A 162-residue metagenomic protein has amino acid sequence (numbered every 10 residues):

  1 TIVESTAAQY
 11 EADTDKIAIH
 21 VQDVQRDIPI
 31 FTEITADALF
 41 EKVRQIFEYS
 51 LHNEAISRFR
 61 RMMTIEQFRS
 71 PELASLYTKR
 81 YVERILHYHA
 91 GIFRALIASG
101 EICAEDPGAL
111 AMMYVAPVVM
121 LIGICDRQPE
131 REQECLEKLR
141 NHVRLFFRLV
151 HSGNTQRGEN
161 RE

Functional and structural regions predicted by a protein language model:
T1-K16: Helix-turn-helix
E4, A8, L51-E54, F68 (+4 more regions): Residues in soluble alpha-helical coiled-coils and helical-bundle/repeat scaffolds
E11, D15, R61, I65 (+3 more regions): Generic alpha-helical structural context detector
A12-R58, L110-Y114: Hydrophobic alpha-helical connector segments
K16-V24, N53, S70, Y88 (+6 more regions): A short secondary-structure junction motif
D37, L51-T64, P71-A98, G108-A109: Amphipathic alpha-helical packing segments from all-alpha helical-bundle domains
S75, K79, E83, R94-L145 (+1 more regions): Hydrophobic/aromatic-rich alpha-helical bundle segments in the mid-to-C-terminal region
